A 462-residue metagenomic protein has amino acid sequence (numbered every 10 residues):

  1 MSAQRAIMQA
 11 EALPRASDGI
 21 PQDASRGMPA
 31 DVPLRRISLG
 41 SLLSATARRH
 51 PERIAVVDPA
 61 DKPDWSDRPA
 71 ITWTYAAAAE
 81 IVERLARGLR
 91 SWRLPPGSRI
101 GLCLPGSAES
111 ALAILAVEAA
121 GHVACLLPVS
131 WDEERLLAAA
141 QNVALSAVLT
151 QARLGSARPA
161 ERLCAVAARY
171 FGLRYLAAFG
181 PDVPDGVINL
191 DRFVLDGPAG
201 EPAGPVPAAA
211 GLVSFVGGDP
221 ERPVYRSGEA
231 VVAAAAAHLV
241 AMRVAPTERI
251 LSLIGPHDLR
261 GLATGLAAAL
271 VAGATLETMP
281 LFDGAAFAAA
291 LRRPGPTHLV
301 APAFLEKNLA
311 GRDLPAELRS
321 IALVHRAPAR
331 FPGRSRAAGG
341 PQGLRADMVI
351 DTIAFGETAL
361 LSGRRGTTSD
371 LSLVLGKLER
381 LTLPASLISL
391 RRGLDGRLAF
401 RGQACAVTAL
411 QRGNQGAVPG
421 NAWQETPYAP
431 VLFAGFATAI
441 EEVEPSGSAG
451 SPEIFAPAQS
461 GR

Functional and structural regions predicted by a protein language model:
S2, H122-F193, L291-A322, Q459-R462: Structural core segment of the AMP-binding/adenylate-forming
D31-R35, A55-R93, S98, S107 (+2 more regions): Conserved AMP-binding/adenylate-forming core of the ANL superfamily
R36, P51-I54, A178, V183 (+5 more regions): Conserved pre-ATP/AMP-binding loop-to-beta segment of ANL
R68-I71, R84-E134, L251-L259: Conserved AMP-binding/adenylate-forming
G101-C103, S110, I114, E118-L154 (+6 more regions): Short beta-strand->loop structural element characteristic of the AMP-binding/adenylate-forming
V123, N142-Q151, A210-S214, E221-L309: AMP-binding/adenylate-forming
G180-D182, I188-D196, H298, A310-S389 (+4 more regions): Gly/Ser/Thr-rich phosphate-binding loop
R392-R462: Conserved ATP-binding/catalytic segment of the ANL
